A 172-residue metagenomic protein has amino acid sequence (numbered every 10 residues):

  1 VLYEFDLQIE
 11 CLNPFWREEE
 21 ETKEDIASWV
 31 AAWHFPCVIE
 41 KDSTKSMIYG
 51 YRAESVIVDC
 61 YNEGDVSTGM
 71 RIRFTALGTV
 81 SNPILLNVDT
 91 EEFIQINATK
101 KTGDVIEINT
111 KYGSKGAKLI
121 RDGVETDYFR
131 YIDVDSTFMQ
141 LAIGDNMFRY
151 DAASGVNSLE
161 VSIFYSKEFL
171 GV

Functional and structural regions predicted by a protein language model:
V1-L2, D65: Short coil/turn motifs at beta-sheet boundaries
L2-P14, N146: Oligomerization/assembly interface segments of phage tail-like spikes and tubes
L12-W16, L77-T79: Short acidic/polar capping segments at secondary-structure boundaries
R17-D25: Short, charged, solvent-exposed linker or helix-capping segments at domain edges/interfaces that act as flexible hinges
E24-V172: Intrinsically disordered, low-complexity segments enriched in serine, threonine, and glycine
